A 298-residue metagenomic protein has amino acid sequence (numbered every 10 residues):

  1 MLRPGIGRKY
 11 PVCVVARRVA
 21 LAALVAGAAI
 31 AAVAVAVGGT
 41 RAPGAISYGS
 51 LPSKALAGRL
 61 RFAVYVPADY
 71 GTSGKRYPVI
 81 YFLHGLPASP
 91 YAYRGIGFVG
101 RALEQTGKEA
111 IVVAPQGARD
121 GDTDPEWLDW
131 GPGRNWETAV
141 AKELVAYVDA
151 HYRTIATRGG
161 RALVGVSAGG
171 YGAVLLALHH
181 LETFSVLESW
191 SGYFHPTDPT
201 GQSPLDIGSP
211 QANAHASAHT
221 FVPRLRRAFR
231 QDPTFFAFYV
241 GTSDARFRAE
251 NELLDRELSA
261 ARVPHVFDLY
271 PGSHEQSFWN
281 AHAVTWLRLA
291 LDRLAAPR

Functional and structural regions predicted by a protein language model:
M1-G7: Extreme N-terminal basic, low-complexity initiation segments that serve as generic localization/processing leaders
K9-V25: N-terminal Sec-pathway targeting helices
Y10, A20, V33-R298: Non-catalytic cap/lid and distal C-terminal segments of serine-dependent acyl enzymes
A23-V33: Hydrophobic membrane-insertion alpha-helices, especially the h-region of bacterial N-terminal signal peptides
